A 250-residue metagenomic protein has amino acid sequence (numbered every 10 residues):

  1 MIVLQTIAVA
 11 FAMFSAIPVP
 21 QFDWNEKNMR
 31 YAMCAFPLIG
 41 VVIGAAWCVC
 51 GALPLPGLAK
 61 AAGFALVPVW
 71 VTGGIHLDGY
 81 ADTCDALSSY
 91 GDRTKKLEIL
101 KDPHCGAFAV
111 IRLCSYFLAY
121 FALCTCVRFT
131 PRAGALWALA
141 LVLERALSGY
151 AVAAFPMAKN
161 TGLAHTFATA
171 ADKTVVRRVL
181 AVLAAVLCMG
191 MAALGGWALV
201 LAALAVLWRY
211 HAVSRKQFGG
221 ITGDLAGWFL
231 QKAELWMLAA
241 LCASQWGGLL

Functional and structural regions predicted by a protein language model:
M1-W24: Membrane-proximal soluble regions of multi-pass membrane proteins
V9-A12, E26-G51, H165-T169: N-terminal beta-alpha supersecondary unit
P18-W24, I75, K95, G149-K159 (+1 more regions): C-terminal ends of transmembrane helices
M29-W47, A86-R132, L136-L139, T174-G190 (+2 more regions): Multi-pass membrane catalytic core of lipid/isoprenoid biosynthesis enzymes
C34-C84, A135-L139, G196-K216: Membrane-embedded alpha-helical segments that form the functional core of polytopic membrane enzymes, especially those
V67-C105, S214-A233: Acidic (Asp/Glu-rich) catalytic motifs at the cytosolic membrane interface
A133-A151: Function-critical hydrophobic alpha-helical transmembrane segments in multi-pass membrane proteins
A146-L180, Q217-T222: Solvent-exposed interhelical
